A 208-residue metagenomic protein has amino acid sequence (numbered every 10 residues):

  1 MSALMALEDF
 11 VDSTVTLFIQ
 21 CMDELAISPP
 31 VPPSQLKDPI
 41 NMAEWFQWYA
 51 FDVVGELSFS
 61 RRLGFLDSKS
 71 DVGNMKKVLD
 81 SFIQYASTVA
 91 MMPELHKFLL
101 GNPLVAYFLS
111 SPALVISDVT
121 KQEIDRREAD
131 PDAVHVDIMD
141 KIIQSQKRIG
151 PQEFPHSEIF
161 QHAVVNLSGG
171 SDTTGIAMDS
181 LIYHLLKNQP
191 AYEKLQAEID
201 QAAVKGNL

Functional and structural regions predicted by a protein language model:
L4-S13, L25-V53, G64-N74, K97-V119 (+2 more regions): Cytochrome P450
D12, V31-L36, G73-S81, I138 (+1 more regions): Cytochrome P450 I-helix active-site segment
F18-C21, L57, F82, V119-D130 (+5 more regions): Generic, well-ordered alpha-helical scaffold segments in large soluble proteins
Q20-Q35, R61-F65, R126-V136, A191-E193 (+1 more regions): Surface-exposed helix-capping loop/turn segments at secondary-structure junctions
N41, P112-A177: Conserved cytochrome P450 catalytic core segment spanning the I/J/K helices
A50, T173-E198: Cytochrome P450 catalytic-core helices
Q84-L100, E193-V204: Short, compositionally biased low-complexity segments
